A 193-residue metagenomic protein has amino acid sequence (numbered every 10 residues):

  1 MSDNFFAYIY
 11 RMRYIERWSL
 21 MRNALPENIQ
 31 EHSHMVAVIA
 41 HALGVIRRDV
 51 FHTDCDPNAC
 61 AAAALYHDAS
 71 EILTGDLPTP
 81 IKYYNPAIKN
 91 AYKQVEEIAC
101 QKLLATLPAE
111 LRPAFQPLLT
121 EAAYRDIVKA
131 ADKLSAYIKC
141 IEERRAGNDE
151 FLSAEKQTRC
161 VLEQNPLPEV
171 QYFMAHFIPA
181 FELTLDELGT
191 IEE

Functional and structural regions predicted by a protein language model:
M1-E193: Alpha-helical, largely C-terminal catalytic domains that coordinate divalent metal ions via clustered Asp/Glu/His
